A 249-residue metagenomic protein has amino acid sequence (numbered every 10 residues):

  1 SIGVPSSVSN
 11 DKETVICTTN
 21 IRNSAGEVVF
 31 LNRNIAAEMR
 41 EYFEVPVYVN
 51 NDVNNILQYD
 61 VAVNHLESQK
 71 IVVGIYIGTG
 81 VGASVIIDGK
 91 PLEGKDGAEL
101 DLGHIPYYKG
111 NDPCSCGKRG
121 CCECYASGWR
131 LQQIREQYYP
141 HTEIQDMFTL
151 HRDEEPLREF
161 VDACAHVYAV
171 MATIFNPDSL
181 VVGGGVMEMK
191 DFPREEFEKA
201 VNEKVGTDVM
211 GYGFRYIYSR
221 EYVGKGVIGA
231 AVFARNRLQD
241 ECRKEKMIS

Functional and structural regions predicted by a protein language model:
S1-P5, P46-Y48, N176-V186: Short glycine-rich phosphate-binding loop at a beta-alpha junction
P5-V8, G78-G80, V186-M187: Short glycine-rich anion-binding loops that position phosphate/pyrophosphate groups of nucleotides and phosphorylated
S7-I71, F192-K204: Glycine-rich phosphate-binding loop and adjoining helix at the ATP-binding site of ATP-dependent phosphoryl-transfer
G26-E27, R40-Y42, Y48, Y59-D153 (+2 more regions): Glycine/GP-enriched mid-protein hinge/lid loop-to-helix segment characteristic of carbohydrate kinases
I35, D96-Y107, K199-M210: Acidic-glycine-rich active-site phosphate/pyrophosphate-binding loop
Y48-V61, D191-S249: Glycine-rich phosphate-binding/hydrolytic loop that grips phosphoryl groups
H65-Q69, I174-F175, R237: Glycine-rich phosphate-binding loop signature in dinucleotide/nucleotide-binding domains
C122-C124, R130-V181, G185-P193, M210-G226: Adenine-nucleotide phosphate-binding core of ATP-dependent small-molecule kinases
